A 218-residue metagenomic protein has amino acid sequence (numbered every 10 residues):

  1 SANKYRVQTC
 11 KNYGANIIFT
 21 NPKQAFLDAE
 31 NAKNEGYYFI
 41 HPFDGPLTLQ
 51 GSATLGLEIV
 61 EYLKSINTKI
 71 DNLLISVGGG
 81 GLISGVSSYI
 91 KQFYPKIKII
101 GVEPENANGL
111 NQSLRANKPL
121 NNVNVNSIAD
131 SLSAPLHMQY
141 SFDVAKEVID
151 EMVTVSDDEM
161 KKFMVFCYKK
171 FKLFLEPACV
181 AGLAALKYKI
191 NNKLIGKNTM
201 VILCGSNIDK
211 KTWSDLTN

Functional and structural regions predicted by a protein language model:
S1-N218: PLP-dependent amino-acid enzyme catalytic core
